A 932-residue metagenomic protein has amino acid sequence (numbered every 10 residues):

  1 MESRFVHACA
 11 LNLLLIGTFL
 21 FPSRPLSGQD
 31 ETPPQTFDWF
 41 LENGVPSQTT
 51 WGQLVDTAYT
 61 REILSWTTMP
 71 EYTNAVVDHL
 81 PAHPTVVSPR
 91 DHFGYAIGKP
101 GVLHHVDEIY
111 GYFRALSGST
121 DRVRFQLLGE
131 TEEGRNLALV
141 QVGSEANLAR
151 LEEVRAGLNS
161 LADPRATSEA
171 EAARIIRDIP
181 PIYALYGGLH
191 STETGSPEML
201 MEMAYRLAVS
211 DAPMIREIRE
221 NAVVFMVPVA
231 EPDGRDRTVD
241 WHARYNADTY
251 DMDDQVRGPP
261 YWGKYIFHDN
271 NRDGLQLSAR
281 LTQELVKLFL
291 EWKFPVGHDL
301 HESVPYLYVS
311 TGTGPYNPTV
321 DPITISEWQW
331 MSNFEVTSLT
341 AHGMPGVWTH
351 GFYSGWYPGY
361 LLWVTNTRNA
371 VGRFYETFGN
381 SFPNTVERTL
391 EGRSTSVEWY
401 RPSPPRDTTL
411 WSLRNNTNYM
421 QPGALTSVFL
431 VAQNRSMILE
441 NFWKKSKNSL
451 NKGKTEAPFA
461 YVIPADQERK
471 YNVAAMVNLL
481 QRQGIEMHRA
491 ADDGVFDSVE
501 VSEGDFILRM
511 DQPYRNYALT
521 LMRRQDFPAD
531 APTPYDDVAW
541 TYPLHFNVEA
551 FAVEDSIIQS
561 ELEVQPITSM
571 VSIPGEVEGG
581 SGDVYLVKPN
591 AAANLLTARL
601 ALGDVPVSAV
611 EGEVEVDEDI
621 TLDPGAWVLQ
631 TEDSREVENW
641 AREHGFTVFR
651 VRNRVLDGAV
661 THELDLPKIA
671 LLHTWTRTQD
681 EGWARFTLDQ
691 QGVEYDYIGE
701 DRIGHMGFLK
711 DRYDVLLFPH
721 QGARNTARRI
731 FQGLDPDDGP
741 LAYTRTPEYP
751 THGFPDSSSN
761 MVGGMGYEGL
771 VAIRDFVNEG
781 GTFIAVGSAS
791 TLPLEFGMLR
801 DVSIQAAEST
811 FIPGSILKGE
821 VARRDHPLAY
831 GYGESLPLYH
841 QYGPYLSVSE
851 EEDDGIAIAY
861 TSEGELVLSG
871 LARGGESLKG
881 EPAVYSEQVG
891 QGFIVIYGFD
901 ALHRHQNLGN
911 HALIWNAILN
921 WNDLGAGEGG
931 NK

Functional and structural regions predicted by a protein language model:
M1-H7: N-terminal secretory signal peptides that target proteins for export/translocation
F5, F19-F21, F37: Aromatic (phenylalanine/tyrosine) cluster motif
C9-P22: Bacterial N-terminal signal peptides
L20-E31: Signal peptide processing junction and immediate N-terminal pro/mature segment of secreted/exported proteins
Q29-V223, I266, R272, S278-R280 (+6 more regions): Intrinsic-disorder/low-complexity accessory segments
A204-A208, N221-R244: Carboxylate/His-rich catalytic cores and anion/metal-binding grooves
V227-E231, H242, L300-L307, A789: Short, solvent-exposed turn/loop segments enriched in Gly/Ser/Thr/Pro and often Arg
R235-G263, F267-N270, R280-Q283, K287 (+1 more regions): Active-site-proximal cap/loop segments of hydrolase catalytic domains
